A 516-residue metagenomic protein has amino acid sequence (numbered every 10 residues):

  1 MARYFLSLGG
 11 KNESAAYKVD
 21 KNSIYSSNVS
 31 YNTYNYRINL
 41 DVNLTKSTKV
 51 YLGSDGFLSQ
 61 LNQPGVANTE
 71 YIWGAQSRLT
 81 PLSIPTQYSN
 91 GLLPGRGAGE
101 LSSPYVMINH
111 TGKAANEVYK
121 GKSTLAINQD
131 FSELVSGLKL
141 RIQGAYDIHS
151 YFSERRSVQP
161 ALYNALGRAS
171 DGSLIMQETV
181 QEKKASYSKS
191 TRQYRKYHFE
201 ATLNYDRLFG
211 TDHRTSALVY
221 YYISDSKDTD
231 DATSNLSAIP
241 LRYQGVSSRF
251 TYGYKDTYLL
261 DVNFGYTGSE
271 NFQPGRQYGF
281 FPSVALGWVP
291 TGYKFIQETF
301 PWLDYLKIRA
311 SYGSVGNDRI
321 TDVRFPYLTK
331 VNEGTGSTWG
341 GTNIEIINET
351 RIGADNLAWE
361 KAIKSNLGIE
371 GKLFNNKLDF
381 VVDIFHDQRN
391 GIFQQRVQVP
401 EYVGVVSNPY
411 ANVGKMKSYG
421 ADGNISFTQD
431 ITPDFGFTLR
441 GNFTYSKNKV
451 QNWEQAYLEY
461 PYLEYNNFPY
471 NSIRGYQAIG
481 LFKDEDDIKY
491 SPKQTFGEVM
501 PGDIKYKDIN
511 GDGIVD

Functional and structural regions predicted by a protein language model:
M1-Q63: Transmembrane beta-barrel wall of Gram-negative outer-membrane proteins
F5-S7, V382, N510: Periplasmic plug
N39-T48, G53-L58, A67, I72-R78 (+3 more regions): Extracellular/periplasmic, surface-exposed regions of secreted and cell-surface proteins
T80-N90: GHKL/Bergerat-fold ATPase module in large chromosome/replication-associated machines
L162-Y163: Active-site-proximal polar cores
N466-Y470, G475, K493-I504: Glycine-centered loop/turn motifs
A478, F482-D484, F496: Active-site-adjacent helix-turn-beta-strand microarchitecture at beta-sheet edges that either contains or buttresses
I488-K489, D508-D516: Acidic, glycine-anchored loop motifs typical of Ca2+
